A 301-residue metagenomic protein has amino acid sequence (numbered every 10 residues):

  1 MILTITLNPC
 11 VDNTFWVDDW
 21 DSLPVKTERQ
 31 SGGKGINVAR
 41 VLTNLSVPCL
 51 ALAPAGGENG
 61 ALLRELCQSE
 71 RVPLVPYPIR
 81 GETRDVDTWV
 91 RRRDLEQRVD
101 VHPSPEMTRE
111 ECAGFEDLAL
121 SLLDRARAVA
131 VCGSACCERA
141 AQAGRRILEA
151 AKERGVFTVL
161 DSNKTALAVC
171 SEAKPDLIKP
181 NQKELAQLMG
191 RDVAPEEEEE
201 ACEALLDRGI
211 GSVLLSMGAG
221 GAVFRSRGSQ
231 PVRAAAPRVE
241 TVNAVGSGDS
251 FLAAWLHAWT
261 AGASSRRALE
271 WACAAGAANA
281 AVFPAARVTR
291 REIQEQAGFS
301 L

Functional and structural regions predicted by a protein language model:
M1-L3, Q97, R127-A128, S212: Structural motif
M1-L52, G60-E65: Glycine-rich phosphate/adenosyl-contacting loop at the front of the ribokinase-like
I2, V47-L50, L74, T158 (+1 more regions): Hydrophobic anchor at the start of a short beta-strand that flanks the dinucleotide cofactor-binding loop
V17-D18, V90, V223-R227: Short beta-strand-to-turn element immediately C-terminal to the catalytic PLP-Schiff-base lysine in fold type I
W20-D21, N44-R127, E295-L301: Conserved N-terminal subdomain of the carbohydrate kinase-like
L123-C137: Short acidic, glycine-rich surface-loop motifs adjacent to enzyme active sites
A141-S229: Conserved phosphate/ATP/ADP-binding segment of small-molecule kinases
A168, E196-L301: Conserved phosphate-binding/catalytic region of the ribokinase-like
